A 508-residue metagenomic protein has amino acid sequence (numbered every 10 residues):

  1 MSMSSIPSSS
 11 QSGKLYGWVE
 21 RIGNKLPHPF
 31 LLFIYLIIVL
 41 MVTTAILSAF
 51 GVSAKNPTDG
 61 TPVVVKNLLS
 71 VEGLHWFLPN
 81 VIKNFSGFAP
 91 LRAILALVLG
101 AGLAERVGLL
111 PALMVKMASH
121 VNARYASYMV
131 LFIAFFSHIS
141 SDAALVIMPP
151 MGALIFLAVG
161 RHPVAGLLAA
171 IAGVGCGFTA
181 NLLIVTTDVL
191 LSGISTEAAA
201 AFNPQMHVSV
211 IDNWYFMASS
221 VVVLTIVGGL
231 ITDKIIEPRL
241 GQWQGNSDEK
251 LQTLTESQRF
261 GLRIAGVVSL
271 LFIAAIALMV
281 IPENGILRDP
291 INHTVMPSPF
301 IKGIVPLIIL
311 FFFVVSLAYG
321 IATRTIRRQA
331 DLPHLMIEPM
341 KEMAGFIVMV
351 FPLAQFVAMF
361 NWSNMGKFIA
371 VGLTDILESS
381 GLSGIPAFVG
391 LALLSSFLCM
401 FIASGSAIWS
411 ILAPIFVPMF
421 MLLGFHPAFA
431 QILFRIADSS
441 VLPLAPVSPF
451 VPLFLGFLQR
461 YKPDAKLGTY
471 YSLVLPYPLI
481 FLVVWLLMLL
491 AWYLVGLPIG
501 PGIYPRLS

Functional and structural regions predicted by a protein language model:
S10, K14-L15, S53-F88, A201-S209 (+2 more regions): Interfacial loop/helix-cap signal at membrane boundaries in integral membrane proteins
E20, P149, A153-W243, K250-Q258 (+3 more regions): Membrane-core helix-loop-helix motifs of multi-pass transport proteins
L26-I34, I38, P62-P111, P297-G366: Core transmembrane alpha-helical segments of multi-pass membrane transporters/permeases
F33-S48, L97-G102, I133-S137, G173-G177 (+6 more regions): Hydrophobic core segments of alpha-helical transmembrane domains in multi-pass membrane transport and ion-translocation
I46-L74, T187-L190, N284-N292, S363-G372 (+1 more regions): Interfacial/capping segments of alpha-helical transmembrane domains
E72-G73, F85-L91, A118-M129, P163-A165 (+4 more regions): Membrane-interfacial loop-to-helix junctions in multi-pass transporters
I94-L95, N122-A153, A158, I347-F356 (+2 more regions): Hydrophobic alpha-helical transmembrane segments of multi-pass integral membrane proteins, predominantly secondary
V121, G366, S380-L507: C-terminal transmembrane helix pair
